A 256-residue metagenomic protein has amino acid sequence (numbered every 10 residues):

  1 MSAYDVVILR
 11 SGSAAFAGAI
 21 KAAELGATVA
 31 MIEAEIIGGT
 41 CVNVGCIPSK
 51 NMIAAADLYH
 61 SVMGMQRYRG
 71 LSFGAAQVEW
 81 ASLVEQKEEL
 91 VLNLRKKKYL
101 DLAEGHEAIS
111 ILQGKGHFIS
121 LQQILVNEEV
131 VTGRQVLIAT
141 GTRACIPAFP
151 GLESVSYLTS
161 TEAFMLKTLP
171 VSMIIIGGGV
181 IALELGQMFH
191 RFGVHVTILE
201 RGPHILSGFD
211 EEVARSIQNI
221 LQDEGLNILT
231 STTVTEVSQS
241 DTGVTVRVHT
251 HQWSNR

Functional and structural regions predicted by a protein language model:
S2-A3, I20-A27, I32-L169, G202-L206 (+4 more regions): Glycine-rich flavin
Y4-M31, I175, I181-R191: N-terminal Rossmann-like FAD-binding beta1-loop-alpha1 element of flavoenzymes
L9, L90-V91, I176, G208: Residue-level marker of alpha-helix boundaries and capping positions
S11, A23, Q123, G133 (+6 more regions): Generic alpha-helical hydrophobic packing signal
G26, G193-H195, G225: Glycine-centered short loops/turns at secondary-structure junctions
A81, I198-G202, L229-S231: Short beta-strands and strand-loop turn motifs
S156, K167-R201, G208-F209: Rossmann-like NAD(P)H-binding beta-loop-alpha module
I181, L185, V213, I217 (+1 more regions): Internal, well-ordered alpha-helical segments in soluble enzyme and binding-protein domains
